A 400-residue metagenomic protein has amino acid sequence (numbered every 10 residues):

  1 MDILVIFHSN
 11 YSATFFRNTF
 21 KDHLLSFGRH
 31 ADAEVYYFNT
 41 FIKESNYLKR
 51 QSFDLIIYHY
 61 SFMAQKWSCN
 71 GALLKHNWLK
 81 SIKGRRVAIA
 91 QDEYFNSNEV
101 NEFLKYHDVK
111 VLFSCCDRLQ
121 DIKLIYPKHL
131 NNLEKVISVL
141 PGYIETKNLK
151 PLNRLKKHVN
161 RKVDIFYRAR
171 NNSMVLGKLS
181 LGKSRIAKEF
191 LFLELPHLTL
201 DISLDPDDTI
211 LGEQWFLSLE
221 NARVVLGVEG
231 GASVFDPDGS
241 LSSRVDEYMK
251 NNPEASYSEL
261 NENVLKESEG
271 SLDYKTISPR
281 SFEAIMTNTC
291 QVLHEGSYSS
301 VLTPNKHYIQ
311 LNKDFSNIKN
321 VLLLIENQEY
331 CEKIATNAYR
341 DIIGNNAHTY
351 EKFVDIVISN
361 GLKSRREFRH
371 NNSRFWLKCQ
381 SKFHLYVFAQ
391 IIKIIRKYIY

Functional and structural regions predicted by a protein language model:
M1-Q51, Y60-K75, A88, E93-E99 (+1 more regions): Nucleotide-sugar donor-binding catalytic core of glycosyltransferases
N77-S81: Acidic (Asp/Glu)-rich catalytic clusters
N153, A255, N317-Y400: C-terminal amphipathic helix plus adjacent low-complexity, charged tail appended to glycosyltransferase catalytic
A255, S300-V321: Change "using UDP/GDP/dTDP sugars" to "using nucleotide sugars
A284, Y308, A338: Hydrophobic, well-ordered secondary-structure elements that form the walls of internal hydrophobic environments
